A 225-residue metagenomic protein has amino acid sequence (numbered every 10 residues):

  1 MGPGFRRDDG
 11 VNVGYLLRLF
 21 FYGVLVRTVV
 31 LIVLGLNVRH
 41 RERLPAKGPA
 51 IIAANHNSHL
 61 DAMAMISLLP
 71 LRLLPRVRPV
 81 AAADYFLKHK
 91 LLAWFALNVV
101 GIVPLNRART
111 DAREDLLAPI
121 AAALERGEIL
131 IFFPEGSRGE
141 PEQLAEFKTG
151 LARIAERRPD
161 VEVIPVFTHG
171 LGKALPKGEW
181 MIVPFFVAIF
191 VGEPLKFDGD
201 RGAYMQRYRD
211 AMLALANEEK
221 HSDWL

Functional and structural regions predicted by a protein language model:
D8-G35, K88-G101, L175-P184: Alpha-helical membrane-targeting segments
D8-V13, L17, T110-L225: Non-catalytic C-terminal accessory region of glycerolipid acyltransferases and related lyso-lipid remodeling enzymes
L25-H56, E125: Helix-to-loop junction immediately C-terminal to a conserved catalytic motif
R27-V33, R107-D111, P141-E142: Short, flexible loop segments at the rims of nucleotide/cofactor-binding pockets, characterized by
G35-N37, R78, G101, E162: Conserved beta-strand segments of alpha/beta enzyme cores
V38, H89, E114-L117: Structural motif corresponding to alpha-helix initiation and N-cap regions
A46-R109: Catalytic core of membrane glycerolipid acyltransferases/transacylases, capturing the structured, soluble-facing
